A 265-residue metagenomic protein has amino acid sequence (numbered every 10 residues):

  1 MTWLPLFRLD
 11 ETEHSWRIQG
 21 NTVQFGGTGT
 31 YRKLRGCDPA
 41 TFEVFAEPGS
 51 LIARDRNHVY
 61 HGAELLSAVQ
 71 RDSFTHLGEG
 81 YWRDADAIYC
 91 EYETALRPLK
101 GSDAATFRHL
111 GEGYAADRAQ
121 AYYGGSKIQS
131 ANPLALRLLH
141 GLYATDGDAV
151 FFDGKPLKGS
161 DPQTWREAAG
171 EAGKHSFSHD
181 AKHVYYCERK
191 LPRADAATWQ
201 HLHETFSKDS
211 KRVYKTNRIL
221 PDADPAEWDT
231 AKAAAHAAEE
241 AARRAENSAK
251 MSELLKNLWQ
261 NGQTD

Functional and structural regions predicted by a protein language model:
T2-D265: Non-catalytic tandem-repeat scaffold regions and their flanking low-complexity/translocation tails
